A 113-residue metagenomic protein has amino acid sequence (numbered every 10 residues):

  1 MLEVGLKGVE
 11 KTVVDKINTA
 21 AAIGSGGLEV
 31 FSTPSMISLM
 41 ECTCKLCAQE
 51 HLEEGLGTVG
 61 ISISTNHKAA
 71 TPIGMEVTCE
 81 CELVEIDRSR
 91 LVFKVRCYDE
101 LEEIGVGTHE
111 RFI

Functional and structural regions predicted by a protein language model:
M1-F31: Catalytic strand-loop segment that frames the active site of acyl-thioester-processing enzymes
V13-D15, E110-I113: Short beta-strand edge segments in extracellular beta-sheet folds
T33-S35: A short mixed-secondary-structure module that forms the rim of ligand-binding clefts
K45-T78: Hydrophobic beta-strand-centered segment that forms part of the acyl-chain substrate-binding groove
T65-E100: Hydrophobic beta-sheet segments that form the core/acyl-binding groove of ACP/CoA-dependent acyl-chain-processing
